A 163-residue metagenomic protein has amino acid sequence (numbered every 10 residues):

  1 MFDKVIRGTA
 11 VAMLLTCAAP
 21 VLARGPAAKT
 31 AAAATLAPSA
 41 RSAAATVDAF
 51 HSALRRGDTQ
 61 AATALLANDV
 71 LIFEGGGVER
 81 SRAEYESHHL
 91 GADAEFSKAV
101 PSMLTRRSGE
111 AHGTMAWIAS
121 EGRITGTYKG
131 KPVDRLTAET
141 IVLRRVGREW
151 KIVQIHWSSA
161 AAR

Functional and structural regions predicted by a protein language model:
M1-A10: Bacterial N-terminal signal peptides that target proteins for export
F2, L22-N68, E84, R163: Short, low-complexity N-terminal intrinsically disordered segments enriched in polar/charged residues
A10-V11, V21: Cleavable N-terminal signal peptides
R24-P26, L136-A161: Short beta-strand edge/turn micro-motifs at domain boundaries
T59-A111, V133: A solvent-exposed, acidic/Ser-Thr-rich amphipathic alpha-helical stretch
Y85, M103-G109, G122-I124, A138-R144: Hydrophobic/aromatic beta-strand elements that line small-molecule binding cavities or substrate pockets in beta-rich
G109-A116, G130-K131, L143-K151: A short, structured loop/turn motif at beta-sheet edges
